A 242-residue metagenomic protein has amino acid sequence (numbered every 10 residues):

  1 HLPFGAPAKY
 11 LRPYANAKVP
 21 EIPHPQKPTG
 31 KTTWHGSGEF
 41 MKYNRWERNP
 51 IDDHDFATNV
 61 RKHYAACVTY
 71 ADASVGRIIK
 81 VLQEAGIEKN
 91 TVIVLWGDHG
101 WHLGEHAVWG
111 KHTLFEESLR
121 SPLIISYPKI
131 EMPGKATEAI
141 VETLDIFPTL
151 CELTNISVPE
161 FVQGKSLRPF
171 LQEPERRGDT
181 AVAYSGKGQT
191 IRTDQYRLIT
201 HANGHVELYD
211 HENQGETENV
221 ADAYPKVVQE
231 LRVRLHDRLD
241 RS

Functional and structural regions predicted by a protein language model:
H1-I140, L153-I156, E160-F161, Q214 (+1 more regions): Active-site-proximal cap/lid insertion segments
H99-E105, S126, E131-M132, A139-F147 (+3 more regions): C-terminal cap/loop subdomain of S1 sulfatases and analogous C-terminal strand-loop tails that border
D222: Conserved residues at beta->alpha junctions
